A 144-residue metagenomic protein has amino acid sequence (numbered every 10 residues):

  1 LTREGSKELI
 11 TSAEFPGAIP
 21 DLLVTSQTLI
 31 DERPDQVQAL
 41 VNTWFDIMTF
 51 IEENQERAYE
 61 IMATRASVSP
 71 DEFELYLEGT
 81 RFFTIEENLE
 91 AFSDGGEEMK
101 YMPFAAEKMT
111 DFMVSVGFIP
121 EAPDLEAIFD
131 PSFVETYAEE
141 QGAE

Functional and structural regions predicted by a protein language model:
L1-S12: Ligand-binding "clamshell"
R3-E4, G17-P20: Short gly/pro-enriched beta-turn/loop segments at secondary-structure junctions
K7, T25, T136-A138: Short low-complexity, flexible loop/linker segments enriched in glycine and/or proline with clustered acidic
G17-A18, G79, F129-D130: Short secondary-structure capping/turn micro-motifs that flank functional sites
P20-D35: A bilobed periplasmic-binding-protein/Venus flytrap-type ligand-binding module shared by bacterial periplasmic
S26, T84, D130-V134: Residue-level signal for threonine
E32-F118: Secondary-structure end/capping motifs
A106-E144: Conserved C-terminal helix/tail region of periplasmic/extracytoplasmic solute-binding proteins
